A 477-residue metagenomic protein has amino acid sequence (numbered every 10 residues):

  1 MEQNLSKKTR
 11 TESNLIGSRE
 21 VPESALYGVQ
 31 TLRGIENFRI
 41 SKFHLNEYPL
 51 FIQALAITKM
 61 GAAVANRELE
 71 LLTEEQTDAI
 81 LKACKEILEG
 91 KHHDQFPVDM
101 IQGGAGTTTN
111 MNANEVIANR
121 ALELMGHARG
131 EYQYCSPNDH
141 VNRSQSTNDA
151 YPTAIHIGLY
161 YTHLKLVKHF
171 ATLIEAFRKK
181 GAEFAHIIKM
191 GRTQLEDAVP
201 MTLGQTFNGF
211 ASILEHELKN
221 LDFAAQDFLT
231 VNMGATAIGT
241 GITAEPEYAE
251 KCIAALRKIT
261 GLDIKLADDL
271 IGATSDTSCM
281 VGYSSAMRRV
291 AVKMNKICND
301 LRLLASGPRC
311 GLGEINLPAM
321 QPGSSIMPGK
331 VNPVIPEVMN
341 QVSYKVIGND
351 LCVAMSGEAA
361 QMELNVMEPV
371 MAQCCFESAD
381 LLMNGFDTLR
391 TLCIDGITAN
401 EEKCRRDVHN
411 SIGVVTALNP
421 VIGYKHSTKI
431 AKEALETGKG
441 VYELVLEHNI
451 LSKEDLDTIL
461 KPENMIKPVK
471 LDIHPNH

Functional and structural regions predicted by a protein language model:
M1-H477: Conserved, well-structured ligand/cofactor-binding cores
